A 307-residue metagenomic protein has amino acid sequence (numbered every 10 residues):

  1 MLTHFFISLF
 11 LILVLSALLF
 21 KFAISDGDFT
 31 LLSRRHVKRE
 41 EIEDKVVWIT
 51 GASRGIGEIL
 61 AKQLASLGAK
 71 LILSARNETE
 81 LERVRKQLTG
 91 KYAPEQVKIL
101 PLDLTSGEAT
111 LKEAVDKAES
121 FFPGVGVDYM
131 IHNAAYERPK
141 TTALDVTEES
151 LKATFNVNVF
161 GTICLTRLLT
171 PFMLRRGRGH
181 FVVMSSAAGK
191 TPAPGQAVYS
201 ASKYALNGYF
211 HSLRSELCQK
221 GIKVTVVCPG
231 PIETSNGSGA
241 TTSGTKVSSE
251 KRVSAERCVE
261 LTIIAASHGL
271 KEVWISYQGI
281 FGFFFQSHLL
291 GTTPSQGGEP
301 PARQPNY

Functional and structural regions predicted by a protein language model:
S53-R54: Conserved glycine-rich cofactor-binding loop
L67-R83: Conserved glycine-rich Rossmann-like NAD(P)H-binding loop of the short-chain dehydrogenase/reductase
K91-E108: Rossmann-fold cofactor-recognition segment
T141-A143, T147-K152: Substrate-binding pocket helix/loop in short-chain dehydrogenase/reductase
T166, S202: Active-site helix of classical SDR
S186: Residue(s) in the substrate-gating loop at a strand-loop-helix junction that position the organic substrate next
S215-G279: SDR active-site lid
